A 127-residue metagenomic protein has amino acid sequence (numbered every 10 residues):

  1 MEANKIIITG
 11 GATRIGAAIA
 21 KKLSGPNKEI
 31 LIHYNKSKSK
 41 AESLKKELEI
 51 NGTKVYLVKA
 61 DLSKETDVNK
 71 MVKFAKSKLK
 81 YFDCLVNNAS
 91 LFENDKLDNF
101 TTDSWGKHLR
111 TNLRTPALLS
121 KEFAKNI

Functional and structural regions predicted by a protein language model:
K5-I8, F82-V86: Conserved hydrophobic beta-strands of the Rossmann-like cofactor-binding core in SDR/related NAD(P)H-dependent
A12-R14: Conserved glycine-rich cofactor-binding loop
K28-E42: Conserved glycine-rich Rossmann-like NAD(P)H-binding loop of the short-chain dehydrogenase/reductase
K38, K59-M71, T102: The beta1-alpha1 cofactor-binding region of Rossmann-like NAD(H)/NADP(H)-dependent oxidoreductases
N88-E93: Conserved NAD(P)H cofactor-binding loop of Rossmann-fold oxidoreductase domains
K96-L97, S104-L109: Substrate-binding pocket helix/loop in short-chain dehydrogenase/reductase
S120-K121: A short, exposed helix-loop element centered on a Lys and neighboring polar residues
